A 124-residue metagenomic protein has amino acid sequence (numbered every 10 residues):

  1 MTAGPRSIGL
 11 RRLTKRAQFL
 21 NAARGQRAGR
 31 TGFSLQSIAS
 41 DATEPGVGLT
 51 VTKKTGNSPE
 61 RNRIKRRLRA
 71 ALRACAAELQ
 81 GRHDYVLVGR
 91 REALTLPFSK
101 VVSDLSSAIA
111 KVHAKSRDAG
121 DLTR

Functional and structural regions predicted by a protein language model:
M1-R124: Positively charged, solvent-exposed patches that mediate nucleic-acid binding
